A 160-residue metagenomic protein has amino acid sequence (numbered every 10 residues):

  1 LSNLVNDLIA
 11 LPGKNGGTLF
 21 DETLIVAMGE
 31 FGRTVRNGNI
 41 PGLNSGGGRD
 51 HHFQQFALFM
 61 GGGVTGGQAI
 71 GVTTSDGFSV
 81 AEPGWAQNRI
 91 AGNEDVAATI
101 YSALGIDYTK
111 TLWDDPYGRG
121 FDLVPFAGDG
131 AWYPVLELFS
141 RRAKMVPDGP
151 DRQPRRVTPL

Functional and structural regions predicted by a protein language model:
S2-E22, N39, V64-L160: Membrane-interface soluble catalytic domains
T18-A69: Histidine-centered active-site microenvironments of extracellular/periplasmic hydrolases and transferases
